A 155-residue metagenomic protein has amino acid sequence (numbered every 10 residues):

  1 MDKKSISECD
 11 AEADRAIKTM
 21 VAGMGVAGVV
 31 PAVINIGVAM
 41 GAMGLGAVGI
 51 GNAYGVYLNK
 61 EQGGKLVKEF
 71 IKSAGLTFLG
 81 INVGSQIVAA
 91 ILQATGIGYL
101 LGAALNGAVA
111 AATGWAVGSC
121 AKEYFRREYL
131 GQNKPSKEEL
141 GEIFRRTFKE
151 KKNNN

Functional and structural regions predicted by a protein language model:
M1-A27, A42-A74, F78, A90-I91 (+1 more regions): Terminal, membrane-proximal amphipathic helices and intrinsically disordered targeting/regulatory segments
A32-M43, V83-G84: Transmembrane helix boundary and interhelical junction motifs in multipass membrane proteins
V83, I87-I91: Transmembrane helix-loop junctions in multi-pass membrane proteins
